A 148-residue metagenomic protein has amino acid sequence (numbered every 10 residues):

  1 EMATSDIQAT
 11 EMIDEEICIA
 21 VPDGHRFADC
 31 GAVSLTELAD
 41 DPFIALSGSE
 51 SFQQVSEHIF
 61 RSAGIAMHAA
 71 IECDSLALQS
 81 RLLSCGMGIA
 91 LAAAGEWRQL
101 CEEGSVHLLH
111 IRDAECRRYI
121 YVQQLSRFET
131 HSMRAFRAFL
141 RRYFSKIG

Functional and structural regions predicted by a protein language model:
E1-M2, D23, A93-E96, I120: Short secondary-structure boundary segments
E1-V21, H58, S84-M87, H107-L109: Short beta-strand-centered segments that line the small-molecule binding cleft or hinge of alpha/beta clamshell
I7-D23, G31-A39, I111-Y119: Short Pro/Gly-enriched coil loops immediately N-terminal to beta-strands
E15, C30, D40-D41, A63 (+3 more regions): Structured helix-beta-strand junction loops
C18-A20, R26, I44, I89 (+2 more regions): Residues embedded in well-ordered beta-strands
F27, P42-A63, E129-R137, I147: Secondary-structure junction motif
S49-H107: Hydrophobic hinge/microswitch elements
H107-G148: A late-sequence structural motif
